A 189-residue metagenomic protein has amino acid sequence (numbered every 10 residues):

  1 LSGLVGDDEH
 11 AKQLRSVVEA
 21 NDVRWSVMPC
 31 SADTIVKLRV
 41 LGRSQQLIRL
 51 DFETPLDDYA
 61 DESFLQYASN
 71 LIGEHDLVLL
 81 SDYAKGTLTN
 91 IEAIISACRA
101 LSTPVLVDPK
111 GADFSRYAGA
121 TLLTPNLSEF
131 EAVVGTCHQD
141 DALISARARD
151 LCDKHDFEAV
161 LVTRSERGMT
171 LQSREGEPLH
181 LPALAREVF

Functional and structural regions predicted by a protein language model:
L1, T163-E166, V188: Short glycine/serine/threonine-biased micro-segments
L1-L77: Conserved N-terminal subdomain of the carbohydrate kinase-like
S31-D33, E53, G111, E166 (+1 more regions): Short, solvent-exposed coil/turn elements at secondary-structure transition points
I35-K37, Y59, Y117, A132-G135 (+1 more regions): Short, charged, surface-exposed secondary-structure boundary motifs
S81, K85-H180: Conserved phosphate/ATP/ADP-binding segment of small-molecule kinases
P182-F189: Short pre-catalytic strand/loop immediately N-terminal to key active-site residues, enriched for Gly-Thr
